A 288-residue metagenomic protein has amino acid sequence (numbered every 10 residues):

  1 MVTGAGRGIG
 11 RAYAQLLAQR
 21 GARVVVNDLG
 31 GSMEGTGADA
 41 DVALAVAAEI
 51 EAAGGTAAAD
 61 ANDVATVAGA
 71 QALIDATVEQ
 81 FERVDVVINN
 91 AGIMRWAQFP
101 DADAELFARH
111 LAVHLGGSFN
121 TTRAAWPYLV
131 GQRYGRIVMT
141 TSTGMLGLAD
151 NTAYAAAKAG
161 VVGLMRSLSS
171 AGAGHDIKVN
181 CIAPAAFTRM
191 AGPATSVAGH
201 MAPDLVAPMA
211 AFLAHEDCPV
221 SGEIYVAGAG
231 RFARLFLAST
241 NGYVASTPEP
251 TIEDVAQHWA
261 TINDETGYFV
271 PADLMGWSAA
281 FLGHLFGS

Functional and structural regions predicted by a protein language model:
M1-V25: Canonical Rossmann dinucleotide-binding motif of NAD(H)/NADP(H)-dependent dehydrogenases/reductases, specifically
A40, L44, A61-A72, A104: The beta1-alpha1 cofactor-binding region of Rossmann-like NAD(H)/NADP(H)-dependent oxidoreductases
A53-T56, A76-N89, R95, K178: A glycine-rich helix->loop->beta "capping" turn within Rossmann-like NAD(P)(H)-dependent oxidoreductase domains
Q98-F99, D103-A108: Substrate-binding pocket helix/loop in short-chain dehydrogenase/reductase
T122-R123, R166: A short, exposed helix-loop element centered on a Lys and neighboring polar residues
R136-G160, M165-G174, A183-G199, A229: Catalytic loop of short-chain dehydrogenase/reductase
C181, A198-G287: C-terminal helical subdomain
